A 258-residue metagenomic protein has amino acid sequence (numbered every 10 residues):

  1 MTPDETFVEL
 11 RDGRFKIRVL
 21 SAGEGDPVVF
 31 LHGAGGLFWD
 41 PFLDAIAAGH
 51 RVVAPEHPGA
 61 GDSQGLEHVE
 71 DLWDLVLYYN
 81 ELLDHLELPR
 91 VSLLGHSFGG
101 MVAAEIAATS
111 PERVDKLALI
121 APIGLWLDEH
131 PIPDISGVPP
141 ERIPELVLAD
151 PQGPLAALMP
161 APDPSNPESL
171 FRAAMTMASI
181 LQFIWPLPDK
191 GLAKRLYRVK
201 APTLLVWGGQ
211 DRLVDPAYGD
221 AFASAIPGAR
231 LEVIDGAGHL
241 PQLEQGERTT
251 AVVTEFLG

Functional and structural regions predicted by a protein language model:
T2-D4, S165-K194, R198: Hydrophobic, aromatic-rich cap/lid helix
D12-D62: Conserved HGGG/HGGXW glycine-rich cap/lid loop of the alpha/beta-hydrolase fold
D12-G13, V53-L94, L243, A251: Active-site loop/oxyanion-hole signature of alpha/beta-hydrolase fold enzymes
G95, G99, A103: Gly/Ala-rich beta-loop-alpha elbow adjacent to hydrolase catalytic centers
A104-T109, D115-L146: Flexible "cap/lid" loop of the alpha/beta hydrolase fold
V199, L205-W207: Short beta-strand/loop motif that positions the catalytic acidic residue of the alpha/beta-hydrolase fold
Q210-V214: Acidic catalytic loop of the alpha/beta-hydrolase fold
A229-G258: Catalytic active-site module of serine/aspartate enzymes centered on a nucleophile-bearing elbow/loop
